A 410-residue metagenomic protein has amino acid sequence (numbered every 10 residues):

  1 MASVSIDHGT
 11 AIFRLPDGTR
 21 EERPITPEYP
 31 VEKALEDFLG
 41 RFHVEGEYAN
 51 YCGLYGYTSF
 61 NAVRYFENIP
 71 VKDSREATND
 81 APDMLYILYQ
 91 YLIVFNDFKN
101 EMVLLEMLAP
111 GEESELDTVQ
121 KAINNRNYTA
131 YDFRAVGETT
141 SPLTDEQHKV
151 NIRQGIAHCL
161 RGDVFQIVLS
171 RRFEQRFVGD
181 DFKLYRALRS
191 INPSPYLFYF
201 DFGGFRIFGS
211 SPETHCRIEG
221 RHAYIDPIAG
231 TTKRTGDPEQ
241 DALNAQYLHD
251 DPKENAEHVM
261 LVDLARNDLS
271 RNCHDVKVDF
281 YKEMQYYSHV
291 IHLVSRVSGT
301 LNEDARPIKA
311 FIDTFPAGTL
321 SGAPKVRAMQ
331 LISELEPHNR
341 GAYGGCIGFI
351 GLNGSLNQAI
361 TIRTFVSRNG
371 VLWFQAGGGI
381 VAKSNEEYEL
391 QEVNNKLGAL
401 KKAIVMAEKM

Functional and structural regions predicted by a protein language model:
M1-M410: Extended alpha-helical targeting/anchoring segments, especially N-terminal organellar/secretory targeting helices
